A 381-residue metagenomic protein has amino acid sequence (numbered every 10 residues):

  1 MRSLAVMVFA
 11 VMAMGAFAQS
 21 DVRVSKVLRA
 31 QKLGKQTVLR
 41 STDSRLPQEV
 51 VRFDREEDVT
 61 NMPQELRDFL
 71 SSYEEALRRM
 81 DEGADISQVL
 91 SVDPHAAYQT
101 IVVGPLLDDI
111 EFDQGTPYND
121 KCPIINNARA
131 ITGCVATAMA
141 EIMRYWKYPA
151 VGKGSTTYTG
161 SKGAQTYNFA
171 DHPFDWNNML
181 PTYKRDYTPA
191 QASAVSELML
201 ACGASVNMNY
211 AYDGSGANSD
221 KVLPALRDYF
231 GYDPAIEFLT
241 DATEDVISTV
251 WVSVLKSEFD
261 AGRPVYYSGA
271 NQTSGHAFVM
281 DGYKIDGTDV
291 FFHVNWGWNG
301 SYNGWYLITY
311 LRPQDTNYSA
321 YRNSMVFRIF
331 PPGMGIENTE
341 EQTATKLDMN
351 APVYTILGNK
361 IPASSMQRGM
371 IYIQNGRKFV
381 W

Functional and structural regions predicted by a protein language model:
M1-V24, L198, N207, A211 (+1 more regions): Bacterial Sec-dependent N-terminal signal peptides
A18, G369-W381: C-terminal tail/sorting-segment detector
Q19-G34, D43-L46, D54, V246 (+1 more regions): Segments that shape or occlude catalytic/ligand-binding pockets
L28, E49-S215, S219: Active-site-adjacent structural segments surrounding the nucleophilic cysteine of cysteine proteases and isopeptidases
Q31, Q36, P224, D228-F291 (+2 more regions): Active-site-adjacent substructure of cysteine-protease-like catalytic cores
S41-S44, Q48-E56, D286-I308: Catalytic Cys-His active-site segments of thiol-dependent hydrolases/isopeptidases
N317-K360: Residue-level detector of functionally pivotal "anchor" positions at catalytic/ligand-binding pockets or at interdomain
